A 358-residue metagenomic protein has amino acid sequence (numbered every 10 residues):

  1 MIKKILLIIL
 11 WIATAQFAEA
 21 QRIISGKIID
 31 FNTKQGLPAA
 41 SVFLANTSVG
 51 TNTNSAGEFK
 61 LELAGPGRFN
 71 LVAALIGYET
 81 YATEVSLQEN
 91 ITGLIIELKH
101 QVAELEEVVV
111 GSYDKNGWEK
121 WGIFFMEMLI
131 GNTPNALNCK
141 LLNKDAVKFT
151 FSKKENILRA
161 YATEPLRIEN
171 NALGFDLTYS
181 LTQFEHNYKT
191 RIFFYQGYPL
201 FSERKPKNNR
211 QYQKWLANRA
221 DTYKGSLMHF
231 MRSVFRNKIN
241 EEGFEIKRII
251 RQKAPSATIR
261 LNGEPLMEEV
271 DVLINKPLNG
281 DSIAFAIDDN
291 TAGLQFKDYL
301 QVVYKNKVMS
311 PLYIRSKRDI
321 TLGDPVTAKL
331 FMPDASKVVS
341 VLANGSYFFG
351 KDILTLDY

Functional and structural regions predicted by a protein language model:
M1-S25: Bacterial Sec-dependent N-terminal signal peptides
I24, F31-N46: Short, ordered, surface-exposed loop/turn motifs in non-cytosolic proteins
I24-D30, G57-F59, I96, E107-V108: A short, amphipathic beta-strand motif
A40-L44, L71, V110: Hydrophobic beta-strand segments
L44, V72-T83: A short, solvent-exposed loop/turn motif at the edges and junctions of modular extracellular/periplasmic domains
T47-E58: Short, acidic Ser/Thr/Gly-rich low-complexity loop/linker segments typical of extracellular and cell-surface proteins
T51, E79-G93: Structured interaction patches on ligand/partner-binding surfaces of diverse proteins
I95-Y358: Surface-exposed, low-complexity/disordered segments and acidic/polar micro-motifs at processing/linker regions
